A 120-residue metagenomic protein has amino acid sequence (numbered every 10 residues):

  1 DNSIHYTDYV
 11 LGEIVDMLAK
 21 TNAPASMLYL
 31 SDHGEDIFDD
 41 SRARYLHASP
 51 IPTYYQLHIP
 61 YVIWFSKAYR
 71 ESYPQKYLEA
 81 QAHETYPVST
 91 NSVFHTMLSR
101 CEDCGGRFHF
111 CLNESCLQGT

Functional and structural regions predicted by a protein language model:
D1-T120: Catalytic domains that recognize anionic headgroups
